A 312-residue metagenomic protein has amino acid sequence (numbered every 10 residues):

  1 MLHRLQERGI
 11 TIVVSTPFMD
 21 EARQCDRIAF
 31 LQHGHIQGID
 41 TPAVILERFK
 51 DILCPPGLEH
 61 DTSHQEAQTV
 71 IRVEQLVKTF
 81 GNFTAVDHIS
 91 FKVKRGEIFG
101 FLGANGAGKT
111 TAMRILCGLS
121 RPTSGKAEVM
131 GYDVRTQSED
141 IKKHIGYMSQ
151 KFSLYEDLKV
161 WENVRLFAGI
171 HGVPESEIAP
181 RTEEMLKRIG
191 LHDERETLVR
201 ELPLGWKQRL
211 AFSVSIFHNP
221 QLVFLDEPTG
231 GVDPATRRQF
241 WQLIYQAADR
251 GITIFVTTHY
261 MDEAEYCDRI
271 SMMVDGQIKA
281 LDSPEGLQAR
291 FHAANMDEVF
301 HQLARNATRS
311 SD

Functional and structural regions predicted by a protein language model:
I39-D40, L281-D282: ABC ATPase "signature
G125-D133, D140-I141: Conserved ABC transporter NBD signature motif
D157, L198-G205: Conserved ABC ATPase signature
R165, G169, P174-E194: Conserved ABC ATPase "signature" region
V223-E227: Catalytic Walker B motif of ABC-type/P-loop ATPase nucleotide-binding domains
